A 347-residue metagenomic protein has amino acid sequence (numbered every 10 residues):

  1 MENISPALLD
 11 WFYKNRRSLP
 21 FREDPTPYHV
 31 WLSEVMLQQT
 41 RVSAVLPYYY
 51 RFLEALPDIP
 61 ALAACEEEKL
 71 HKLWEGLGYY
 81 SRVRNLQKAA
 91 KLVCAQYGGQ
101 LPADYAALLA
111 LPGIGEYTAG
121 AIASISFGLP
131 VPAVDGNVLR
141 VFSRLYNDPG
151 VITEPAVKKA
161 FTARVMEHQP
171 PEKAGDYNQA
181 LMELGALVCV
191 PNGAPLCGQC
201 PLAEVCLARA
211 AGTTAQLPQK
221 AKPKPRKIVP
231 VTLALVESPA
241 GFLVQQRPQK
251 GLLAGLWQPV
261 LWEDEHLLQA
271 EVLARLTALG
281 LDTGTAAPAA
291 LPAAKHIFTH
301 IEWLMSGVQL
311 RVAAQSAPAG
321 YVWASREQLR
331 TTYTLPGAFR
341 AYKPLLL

Functional and structural regions predicted by a protein language model:
M1-S18, E23, A186-L347: Intrinsically disordered, low-complexity, charged terminal extensions of DNA damage-control enzymes
P6-G198, L202-A211, A215, I228 (+1 more regions): Catalytic cores of DNA base-excision repair glycosylases
